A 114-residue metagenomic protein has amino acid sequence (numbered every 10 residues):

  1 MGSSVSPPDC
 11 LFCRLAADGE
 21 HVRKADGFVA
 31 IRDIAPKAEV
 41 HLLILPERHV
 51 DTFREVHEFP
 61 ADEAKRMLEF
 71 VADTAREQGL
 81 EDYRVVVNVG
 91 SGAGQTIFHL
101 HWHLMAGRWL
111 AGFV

Functional and structural regions predicted by a protein language model:
M1-V114: HIT superfamily nucleotide-processing domains
